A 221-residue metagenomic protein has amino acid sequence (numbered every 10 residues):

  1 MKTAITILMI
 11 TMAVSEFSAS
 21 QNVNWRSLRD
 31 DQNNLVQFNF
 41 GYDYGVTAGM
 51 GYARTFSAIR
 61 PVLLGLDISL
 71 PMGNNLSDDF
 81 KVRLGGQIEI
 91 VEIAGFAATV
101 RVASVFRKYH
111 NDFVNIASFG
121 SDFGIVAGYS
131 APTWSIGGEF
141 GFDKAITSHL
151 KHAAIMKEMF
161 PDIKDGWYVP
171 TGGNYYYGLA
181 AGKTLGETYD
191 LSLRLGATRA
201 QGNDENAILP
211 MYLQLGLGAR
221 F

Functional and structural regions predicted by a protein language model:
M1-L28: Cleavable N-terminal export/targeting peptides
S18-G73: Short glycine/proline- and aromatic-enriched beta-strand/turn motifs that initiate or cap beta-hairpins
D31-L35, G45, S57-L63, V91-A97 (+2 more regions): Strand-connecting loop/turn motifs
Q32-N34, Y44-A48, V62, D78-V82 (+3 more regions): Residues that define the transmembrane beta-barrel architecture of outer-membrane proteins
V36-F40, L64-I68, A98-V102, I136-F140 (+3 more regions): Membrane-embedded beta-strand positions of outer-membrane beta-barrel proteins
F40-V46, R54, I68-N74, I88-I90 (+5 more regions): Transmembrane beta-strands of outer-membrane beta-barrel pores
M50-Y52, V82-G86, F123-I125, Y177-L179 (+1 more regions): Membrane-embedded beta-strands of outer-membrane beta-barrel proteins, especially the hydrophobic/small aromatic
V114-I208, A219-F221: Outer-membrane beta-barrel transmembrane domain signature
